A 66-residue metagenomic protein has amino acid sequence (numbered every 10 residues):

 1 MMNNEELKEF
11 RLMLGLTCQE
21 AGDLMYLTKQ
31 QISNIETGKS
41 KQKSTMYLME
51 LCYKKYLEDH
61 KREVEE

Functional and structural regions predicted by a protein language model:
M1-M13: A short, Lys/Arg-rich alpha-helix, primarily the initiator
M1-M2, R62-E66: Short intrinsically disordered terminal tails
L16-S33: Short alpha-helical DNA-recognition segment
K41-E63: DNA major-groove recognition helix of helix-turn-helix/homeodomain DNA-binding modules
